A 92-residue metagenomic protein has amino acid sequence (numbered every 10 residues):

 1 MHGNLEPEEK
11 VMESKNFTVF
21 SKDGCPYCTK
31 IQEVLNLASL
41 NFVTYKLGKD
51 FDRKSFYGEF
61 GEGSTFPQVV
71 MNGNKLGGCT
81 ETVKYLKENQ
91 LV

Functional and structural regions predicted by a protein language model:
N4-N41: Local sequence-structure signature of Cys/Sec-based thiol-disulfide redox active-site neighborhoods
P26-Y27, F51, G77: Short alpha-helical
T29, K54, K84: Alpha-helical elements of the RecA-like P-loop NTPase motor core of helicases
F42-T44, K75: Conserved beta-strand scaffold positions in the cores of enzyme catalytic domains, especially in NTP/NDP-utilizing
K46-S64: Thioredoxin-like thiol-disulfide oxidoreductase module
F60-V70, C79-T80: Structural micro-motif
M71-V92: Non-catalytic, surface beta->alpha helical segment in thiol-disulfide oxidoreductase systems
